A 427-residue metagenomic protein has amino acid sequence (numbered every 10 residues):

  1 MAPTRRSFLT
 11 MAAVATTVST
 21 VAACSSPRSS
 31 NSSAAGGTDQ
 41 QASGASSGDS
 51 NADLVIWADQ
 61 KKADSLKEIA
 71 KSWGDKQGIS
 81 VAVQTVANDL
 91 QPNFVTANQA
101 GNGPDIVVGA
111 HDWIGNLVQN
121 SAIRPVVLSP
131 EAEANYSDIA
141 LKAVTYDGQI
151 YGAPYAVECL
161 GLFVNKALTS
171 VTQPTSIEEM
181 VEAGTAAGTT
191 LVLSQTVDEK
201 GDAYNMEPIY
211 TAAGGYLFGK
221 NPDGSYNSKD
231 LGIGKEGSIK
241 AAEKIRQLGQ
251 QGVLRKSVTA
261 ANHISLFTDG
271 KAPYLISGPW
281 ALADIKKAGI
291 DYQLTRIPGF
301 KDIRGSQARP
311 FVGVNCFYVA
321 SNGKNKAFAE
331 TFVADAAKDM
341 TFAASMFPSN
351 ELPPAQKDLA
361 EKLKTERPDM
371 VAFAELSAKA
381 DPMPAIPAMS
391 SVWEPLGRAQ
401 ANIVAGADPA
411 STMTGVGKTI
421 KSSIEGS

Functional and structural regions predicted by a protein language model:
A2-W113, I303-R304, S411, T419-S427: Conserved N-terminal structural module of periplasmic/extracytoplasmic solute-binding proteins
I69, E243-N325: Extracytoplasmic/periplasmic substrate-binding proteins
Q91-G103, N120, L168-T169, E182-A186 (+6 more regions): Short helices/loops that flank or line small-molecule/ion binding pockets
H111-L160, L294-T295: Hinge/lid segment of periplasmic solute-binding proteins
I123, W280-A283, N315-S390: Mature extracytoplasmic/periplasmic domains
Y151-A153, L160, E179-D230, A272: Extracytoplasmic/periplasmic solute-binding protein
G224-K256: Glycine-centered hinge/linker elements that transmit conformational signals in sensory and ligand-binding systems
L376-S427: Conserved C-terminal helix/tail region of periplasmic/extracytoplasmic solute-binding proteins
